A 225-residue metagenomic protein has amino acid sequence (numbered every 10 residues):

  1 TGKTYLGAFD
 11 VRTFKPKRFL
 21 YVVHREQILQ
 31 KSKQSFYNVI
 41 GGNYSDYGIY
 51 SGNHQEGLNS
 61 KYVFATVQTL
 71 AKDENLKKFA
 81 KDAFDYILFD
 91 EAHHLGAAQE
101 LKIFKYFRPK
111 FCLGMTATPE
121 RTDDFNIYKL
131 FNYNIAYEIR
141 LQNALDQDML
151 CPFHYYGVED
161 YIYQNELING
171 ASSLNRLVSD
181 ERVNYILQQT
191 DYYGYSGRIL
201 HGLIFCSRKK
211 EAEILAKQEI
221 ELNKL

Functional and structural regions predicted by a protein language model:
T1-D10, R25: Walker A/P-loop
R18-R25, L200-R208: Conserved RecA-like ASCE P-loop NTPase motor core of nucleic-acid helicases/translocases
F19, Q27-S51, E221-N223: Conserved helix-turn-beta segment of the N-terminal RecA-like "Helicase ATP-binding" lobe in SF1/SF2 helicases
G52-Y86, A97-K102: Conserved helix/coil segment N-terminal to the catalytic DExD/H
F84-I87, E91-H93, A212: Conserved Walker B
H93-H154: Post-DEXD/H (motif II) to motif III coupling segment of the RecA-like Helicase ATP-binding lobe
I135-L203: Conserved interdomain linker/interface between the two RecA-like ATPase lobes of SF2 helicase motors
S207-L225: Conserved helicase motor "Helicase C" RecA-like lobe of SF1/SF2 P-loop NTPases
